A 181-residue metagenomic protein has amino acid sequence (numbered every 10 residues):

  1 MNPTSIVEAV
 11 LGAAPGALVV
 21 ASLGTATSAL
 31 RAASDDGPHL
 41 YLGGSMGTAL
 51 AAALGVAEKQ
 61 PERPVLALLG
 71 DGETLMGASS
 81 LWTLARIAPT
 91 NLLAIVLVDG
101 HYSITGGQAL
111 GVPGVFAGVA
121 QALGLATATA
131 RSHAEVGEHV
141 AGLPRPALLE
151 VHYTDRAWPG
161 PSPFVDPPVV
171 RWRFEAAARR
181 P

Functional and structural regions predicted by a protein language model:
M1-P15: Active-site pocket-lining segments that scaffold enzyme catalytic pockets across diverse folds
T4-I6, R31-R180: Thiamine diphosphate
G16-D36: Acidic-glycine-rich active-site phosphate/pyrophosphate-binding loop
